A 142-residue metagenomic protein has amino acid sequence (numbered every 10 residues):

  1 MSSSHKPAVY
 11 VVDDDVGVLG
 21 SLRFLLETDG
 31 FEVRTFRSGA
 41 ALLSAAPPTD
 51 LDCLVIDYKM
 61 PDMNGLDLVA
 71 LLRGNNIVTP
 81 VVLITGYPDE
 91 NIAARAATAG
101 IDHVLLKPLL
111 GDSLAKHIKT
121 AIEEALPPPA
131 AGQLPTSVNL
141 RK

Functional and structural regions predicted by a protein language model:
V16-R34: Two-component/phosphorelay signaling modules centered on CheY-like receiver
R37-S38, N64-D67: Acidic catalytic/metal-coordinating carboxylates
T49-I56: Active-site beta3 strand of CheY-like receiver
M60: Receiver (REC) domain active-site loop signature in two-component systems and cognate sites in sensor histidine kinases
L66-I77: Short amphipathic alpha-helix used as the core "switch/output" element in two-component signaling
D67, P88-H103: Alpha4 helix (beta4-alpha4-beta5 surface) of REC/receiver domains from two-component response regulators
N91, L109-I118: C-terminal output helix
